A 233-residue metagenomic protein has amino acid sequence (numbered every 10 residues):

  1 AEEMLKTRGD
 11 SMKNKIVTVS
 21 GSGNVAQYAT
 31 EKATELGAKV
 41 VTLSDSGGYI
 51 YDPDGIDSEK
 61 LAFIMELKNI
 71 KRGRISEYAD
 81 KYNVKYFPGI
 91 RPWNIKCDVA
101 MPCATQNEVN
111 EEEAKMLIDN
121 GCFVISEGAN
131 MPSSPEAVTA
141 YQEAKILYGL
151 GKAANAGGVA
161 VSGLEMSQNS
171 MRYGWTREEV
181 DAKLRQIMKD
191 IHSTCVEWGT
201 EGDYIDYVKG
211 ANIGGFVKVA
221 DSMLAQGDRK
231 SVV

Functional and structural regions predicted by a protein language model:
A1-K96: Glycine-rich phosphate/diphosphate-binding loop of Rossmann-like nucleotide-binding domains
E2-T7, Q106, K115, M131: Conserved helix-loop functional segments at active or binding sites
V25-A29, E108-E112, S133-P135, A156-V159: Short glycine/serine/threonine-rich phosphate/pyrophosphate-binding segments that cradle anionic phosphate groups
T30, I75, A114-K115, A137-T139: Short amphipathic alpha-helical segments and helix-helix/interface helices
F87-C97, N107-V124: Rossmann-fold NAD(P) dinucleotide-binding segment
M101-C103, G128: Short, well-ordered coil/turn residues at beta-beta hairpins and beta-strand->alpha-helix junctions within
M116-V233: Adenosine-phosphate binding glycine-rich loop
